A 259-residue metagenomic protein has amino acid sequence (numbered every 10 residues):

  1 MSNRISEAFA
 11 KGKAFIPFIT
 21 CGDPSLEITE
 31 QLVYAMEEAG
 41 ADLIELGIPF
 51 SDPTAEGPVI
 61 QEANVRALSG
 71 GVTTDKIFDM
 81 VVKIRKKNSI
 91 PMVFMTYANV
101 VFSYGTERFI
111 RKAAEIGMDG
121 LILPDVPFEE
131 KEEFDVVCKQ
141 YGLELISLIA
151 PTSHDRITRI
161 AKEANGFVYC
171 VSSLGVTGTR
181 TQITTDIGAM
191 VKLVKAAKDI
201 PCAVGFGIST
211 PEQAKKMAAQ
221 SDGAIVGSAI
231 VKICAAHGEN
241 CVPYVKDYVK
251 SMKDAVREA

Functional and structural regions predicted by a protein language model:
M1-I19, M80-K86: N-terminal amphipathic alpha-helix/helix-capping segment at the start of soluble metabolic enzymes
F15-I19, I44-L46, M92-T96, L121-L123 (+4 more regions): Hydrophobic faces of well-ordered beta-strands that scaffold small-molecule active sites in alpha/beta enzyme cores
L26-M36, T152-K162, V204, I208-A224: Catalytic cores of alpha/beta
E37, I48, Q61-L123, V256: Active-site beta->alpha loop and helix N-cap motifs at the rims of alpha/beta catalytic domains
D42-D52, M118-I122, P127-E130, S172-G178 (+2 more regions): Glycine-rich phosphate-binding active-site loops on the catalytic face of alpha/beta enzymes
E62, G70, T158-A196, I233-A235: Glycine/Thr-rich beta-alpha phosphate-binding loop at enzyme active sites
S69-V72, G117-E130, E144-T152, T158 (+1 more regions): Catalytic beta/alpha-barrel core
I77, K192-I200, S209-K215, A219-A259: Alpha/beta catalytic cores of nucleotide-metabolism and tRNA/nucleoside-modifying enzymes
